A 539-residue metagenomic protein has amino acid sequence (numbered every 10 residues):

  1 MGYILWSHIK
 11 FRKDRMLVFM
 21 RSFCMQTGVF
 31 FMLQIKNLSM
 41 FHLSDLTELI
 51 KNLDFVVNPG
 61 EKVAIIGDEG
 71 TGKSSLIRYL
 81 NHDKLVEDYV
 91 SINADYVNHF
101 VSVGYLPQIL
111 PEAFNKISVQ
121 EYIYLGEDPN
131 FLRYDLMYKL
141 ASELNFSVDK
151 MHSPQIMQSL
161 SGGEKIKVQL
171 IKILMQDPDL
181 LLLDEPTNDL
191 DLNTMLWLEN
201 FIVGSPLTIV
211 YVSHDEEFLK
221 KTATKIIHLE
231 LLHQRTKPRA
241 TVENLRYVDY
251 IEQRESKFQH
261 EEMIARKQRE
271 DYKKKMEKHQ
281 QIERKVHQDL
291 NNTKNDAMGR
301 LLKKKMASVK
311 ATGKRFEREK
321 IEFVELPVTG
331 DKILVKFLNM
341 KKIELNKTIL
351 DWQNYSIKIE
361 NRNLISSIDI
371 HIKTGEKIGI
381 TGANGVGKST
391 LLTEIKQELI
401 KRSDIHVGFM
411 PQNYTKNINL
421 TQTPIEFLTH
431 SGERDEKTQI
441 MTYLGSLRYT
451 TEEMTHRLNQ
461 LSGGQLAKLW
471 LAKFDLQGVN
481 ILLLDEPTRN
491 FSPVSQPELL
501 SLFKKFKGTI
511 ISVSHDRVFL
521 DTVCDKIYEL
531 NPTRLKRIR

Functional and structural regions predicted by a protein language model:
F31-H42, P129-I156, E252-E360: Coupling and communication elements adjacent to P-loop NTPase active sites across diverse families
I35-L38, D45-E61, W352-S356, E360-K373: Conserved beta-strand
K62-D68, S74-F131, K225, E230-R235 (+5 more regions): ABC ATPase nucleotide-binding domain signature region
F100-K165, Q176, R269, Q412-V479: ABC-family P-loop ATPase nucleotide-binding domains
L170, L471, L499: Hydrophobic anchor residue at the start of the ABC signature
L181-E185, M410, L482-E486: Catalytic Walker B motif of ABC-type/P-loop ATPase nucleotide-binding domains
D184, L190-D191, M195, D485 (+1 more regions): ABC-family nucleotide-binding domains
L326-Q412: Flexible loop/N-cap segments at domain edges
